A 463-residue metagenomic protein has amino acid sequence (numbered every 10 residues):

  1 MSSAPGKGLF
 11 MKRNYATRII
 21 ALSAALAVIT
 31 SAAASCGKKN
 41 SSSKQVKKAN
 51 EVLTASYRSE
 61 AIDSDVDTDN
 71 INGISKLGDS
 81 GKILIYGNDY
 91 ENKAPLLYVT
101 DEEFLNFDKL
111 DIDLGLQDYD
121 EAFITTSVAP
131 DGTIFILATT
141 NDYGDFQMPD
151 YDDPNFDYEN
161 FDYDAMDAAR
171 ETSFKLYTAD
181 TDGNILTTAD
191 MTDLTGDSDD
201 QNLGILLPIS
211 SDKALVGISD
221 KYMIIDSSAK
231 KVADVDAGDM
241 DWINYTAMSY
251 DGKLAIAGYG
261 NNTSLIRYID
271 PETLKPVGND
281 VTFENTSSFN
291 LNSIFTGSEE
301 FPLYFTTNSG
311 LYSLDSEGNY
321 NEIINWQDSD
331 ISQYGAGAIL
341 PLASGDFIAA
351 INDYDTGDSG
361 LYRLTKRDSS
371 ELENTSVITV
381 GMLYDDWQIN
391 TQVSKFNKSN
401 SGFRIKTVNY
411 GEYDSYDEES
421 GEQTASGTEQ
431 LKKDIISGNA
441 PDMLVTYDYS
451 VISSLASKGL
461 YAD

Functional and structural regions predicted by a protein language model:
I29-E51: Sec-dependent signal peptide cleavage junction
V46-V66, P95-Q117, D152-T195, K221-G238 (+3 more regions): Surface-exposed loop/turn elements that mediate protein-protein interactions on large endomembrane-trafficking
D67-G78, L116-A129, M191-I209, D239-G252 (+2 more regions): Repeated scaffold domains used in trafficking and secretory/extracellular systems, primarily beta-propellers
G73-Y90, T125-Q147, D162-D167, L207-I218 (+6 more regions): Short beta-strand elements that form the blades of beta-propeller/WD-repeat-like and other beta-sheet-rich scaffold
A338-L372: Blade-level signature of beta-propeller repeat domains, shared across WD40, Kelch, NHL, RCC1 and BNR/Asp-box propellers
E373-D386, F403-Y410, M443: Short, well-ordered beta-strand elements
T391-T407: Short alpha-helix C-terminal cap/hinge motif
V408-D463: Extracytoplasmic "Venus flytrap"/periplasmic binding protein-like
